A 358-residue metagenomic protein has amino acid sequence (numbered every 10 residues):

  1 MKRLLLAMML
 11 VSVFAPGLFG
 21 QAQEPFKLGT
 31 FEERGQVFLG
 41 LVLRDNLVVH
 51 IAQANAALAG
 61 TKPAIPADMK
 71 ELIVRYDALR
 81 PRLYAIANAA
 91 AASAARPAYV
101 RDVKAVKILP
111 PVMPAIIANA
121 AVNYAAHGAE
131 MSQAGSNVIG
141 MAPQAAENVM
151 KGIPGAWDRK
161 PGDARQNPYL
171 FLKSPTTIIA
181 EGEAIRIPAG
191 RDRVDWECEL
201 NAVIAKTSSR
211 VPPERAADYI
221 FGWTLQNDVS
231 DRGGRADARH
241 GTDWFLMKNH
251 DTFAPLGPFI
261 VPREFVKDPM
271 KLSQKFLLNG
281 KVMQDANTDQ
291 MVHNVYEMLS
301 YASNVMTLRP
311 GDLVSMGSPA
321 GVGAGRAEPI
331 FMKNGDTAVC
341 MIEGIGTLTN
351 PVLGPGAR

Functional and structural regions predicted by a protein language model:
M1-R3: Positively charged n-region of N-terminal signal peptides that target proteins for export
A7-G17: Bacterial N-terminal signal peptides
Q21-F31, A64-L278, V282, H293 (+1 more regions): Active-site microenvironments in enzyme catalytic cores
Q21-K27, E32-F38, V42, N46-N55 (+2 more regions): Charged, cofactor-coupling segments
L200, V314-S315, A338: Generic structural signal for buried aliphatic residues
L278-G280, G317, E343: Short strand-turn-strand beta-turns centered on an Asx-Gly dipeptide
N294-M332: A conserved acidic, glycine/proline-rich C-terminal tail/linker
